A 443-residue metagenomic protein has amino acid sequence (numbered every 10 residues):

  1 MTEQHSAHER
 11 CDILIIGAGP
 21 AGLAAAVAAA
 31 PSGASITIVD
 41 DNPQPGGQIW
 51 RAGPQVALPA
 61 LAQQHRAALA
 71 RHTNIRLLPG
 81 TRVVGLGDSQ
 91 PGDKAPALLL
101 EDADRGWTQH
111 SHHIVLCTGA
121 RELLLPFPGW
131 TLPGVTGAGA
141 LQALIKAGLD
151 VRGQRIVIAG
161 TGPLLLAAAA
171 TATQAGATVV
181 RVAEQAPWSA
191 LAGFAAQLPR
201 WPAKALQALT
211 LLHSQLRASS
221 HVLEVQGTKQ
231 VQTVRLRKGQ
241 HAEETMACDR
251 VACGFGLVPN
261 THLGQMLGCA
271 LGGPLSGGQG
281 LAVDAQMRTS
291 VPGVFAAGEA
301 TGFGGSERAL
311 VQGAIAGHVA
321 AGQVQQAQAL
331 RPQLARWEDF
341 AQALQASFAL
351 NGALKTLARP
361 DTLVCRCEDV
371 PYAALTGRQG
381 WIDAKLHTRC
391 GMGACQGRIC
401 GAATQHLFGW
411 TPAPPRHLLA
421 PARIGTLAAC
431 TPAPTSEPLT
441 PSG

Functional and structural regions predicted by a protein language model:
E3-A68, G153, I158-A159, P163-P199 (+2 more regions): Beta1-alpha1 glycine-rich phosphate/pyrophosphate-binding loop at the start of Rossmann-like nucleotide-binding domains
E9-C11, D104-H113, H241-R250, S290: Core beta-strand elements of the Rossmann-like FAD/NAD(P) dinucleotide-binding domain in flavoenzyme oxidoreductases
I16, V39, Q109-G119, A247-G256: Short hydrophobic core segments
L69-D102, A175-Q265: A Rossmann-like FAD-binding core segment of flavoenzymes
A120-V157, L165-A168, S276-A285: Glycine-rich dinucleotide-binding loop and its adjacent helix/turn
G137-I145, R250-F303: FAD-site-proximal beta/loop scaffold in flavoenzymes
V291, A297-P332: A conserved FAD-binding loop/helix module that cradles the flavin
D361-L375, T388-H406: Local cysteine-cluster metal-coordination motifs and their immediate loop/turn environment, predominantly Fe-S cluster
